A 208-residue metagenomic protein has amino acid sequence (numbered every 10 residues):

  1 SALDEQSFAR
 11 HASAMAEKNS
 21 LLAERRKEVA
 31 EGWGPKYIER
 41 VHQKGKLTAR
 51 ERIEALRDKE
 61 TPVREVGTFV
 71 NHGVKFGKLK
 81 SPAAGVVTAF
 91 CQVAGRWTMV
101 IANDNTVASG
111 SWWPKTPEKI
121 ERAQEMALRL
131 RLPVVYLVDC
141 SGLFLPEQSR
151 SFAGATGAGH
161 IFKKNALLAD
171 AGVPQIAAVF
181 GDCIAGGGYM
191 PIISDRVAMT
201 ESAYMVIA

Functional and structural regions predicted by a protein language model:
S1-D182, G186-Y189, I193-V206: Terminal-region recognition feature
